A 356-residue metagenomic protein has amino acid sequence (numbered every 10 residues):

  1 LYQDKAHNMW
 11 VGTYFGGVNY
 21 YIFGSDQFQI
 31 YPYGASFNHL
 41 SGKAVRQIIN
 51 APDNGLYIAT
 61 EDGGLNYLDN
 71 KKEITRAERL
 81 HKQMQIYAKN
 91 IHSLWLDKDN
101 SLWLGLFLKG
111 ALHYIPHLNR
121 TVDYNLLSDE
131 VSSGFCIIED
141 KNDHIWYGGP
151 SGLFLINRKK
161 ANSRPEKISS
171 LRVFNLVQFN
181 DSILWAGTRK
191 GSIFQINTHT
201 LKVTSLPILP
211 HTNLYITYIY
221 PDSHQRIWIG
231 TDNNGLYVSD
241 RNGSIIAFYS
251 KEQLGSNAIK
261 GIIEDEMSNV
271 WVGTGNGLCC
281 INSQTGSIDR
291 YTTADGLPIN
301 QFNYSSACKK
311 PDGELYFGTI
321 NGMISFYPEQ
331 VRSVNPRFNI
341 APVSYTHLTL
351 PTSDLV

Functional and structural regions predicted by a protein language model:
Y2, Y14-F23, F28-I49, M84-Y87 (+8 more regions): Residue-level "micro-hotspots" composed of small/polar
Q3-A6, N50-D53, L96-D99, E139-N142 (+4 more regions): Residue-level detector of Asp-centered blade-edge/turn motifs that repeat once per structural unit in beta-propeller
N8-W10, G55-Y57, L102-W103, H144-Y147 (+4 more regions): Conserved beta-propeller blade signature
F15-V18, D62-L65, F107-A111, S151-F154 (+4 more regions): Loop/turn residues immediately N-terminal
I22-D26, D69-K72, I115-N119, N157-A161 (+4 more regions): Short loop/turn segments that connect beta-strands within beta-propeller blades
I22-S25, Y33-G34, I48, D53-I58 (+6 more regions): Acidic, proline/glycine-rich low-complexity intrinsically disordered segments
Q27-Y31, E73-L80, R120-Y124, N162-K167 (+3 more regions): Trp- and S/T/G-rich repeat-edge/linker motifs of beta-rich repeat architectures
S93, H144, S170, D181-S182 (+3 more regions): Coil residues (strongly favoring Ser/Thr
